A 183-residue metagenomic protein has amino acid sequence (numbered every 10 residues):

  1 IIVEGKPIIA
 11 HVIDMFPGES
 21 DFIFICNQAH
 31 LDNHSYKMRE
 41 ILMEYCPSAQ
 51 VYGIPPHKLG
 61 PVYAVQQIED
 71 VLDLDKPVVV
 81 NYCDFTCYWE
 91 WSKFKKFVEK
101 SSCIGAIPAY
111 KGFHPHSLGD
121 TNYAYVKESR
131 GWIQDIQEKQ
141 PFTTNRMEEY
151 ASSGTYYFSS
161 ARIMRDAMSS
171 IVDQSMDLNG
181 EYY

Functional and structural regions predicted by a protein language model:
I2, K6-V80, T86: Conserved N-terminal catalytic core of the sugar/cofactor nucleotidyltransferase
Q28-H34, P115-G119, D177-G180: Short, flexible/disordered intra-domain loops and linkers
L42-M43, E99, Q174-M176: A short hydrophobic/aromatic micro-motif that marks alpha-helical segments and, especially, helix-coil
Q50-G53, K58, I107-Y110, E181-Y182: A generic structural motif
E69-V71, I171-Q174: A general structural signal for short secondary-structure boundary/capping elements
N81-D84, M176-L178: Flexible, glycine/proline-enriched loop segments at strand-loop-helix junctions that form or flank small-ligand binding
Y88-V172: Conserved core of the sugar-phosphate nucleotidyltransferase
D166, V172-Y183: Catalytic core and acceptor-binding pocket of nucleotide-sugar-dependent glycosyltransferases
